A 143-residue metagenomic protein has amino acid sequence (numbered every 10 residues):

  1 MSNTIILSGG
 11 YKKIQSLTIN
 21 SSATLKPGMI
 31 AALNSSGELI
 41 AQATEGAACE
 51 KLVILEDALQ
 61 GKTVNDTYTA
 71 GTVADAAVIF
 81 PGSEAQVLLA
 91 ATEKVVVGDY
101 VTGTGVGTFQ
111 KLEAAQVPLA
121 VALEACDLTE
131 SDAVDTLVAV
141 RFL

Functional and structural regions predicted by a protein language model:
M1-L143: Surface-exposed, low-hydrophobicity beta-strand/loop segments enriched in small/polar/acidic residues
